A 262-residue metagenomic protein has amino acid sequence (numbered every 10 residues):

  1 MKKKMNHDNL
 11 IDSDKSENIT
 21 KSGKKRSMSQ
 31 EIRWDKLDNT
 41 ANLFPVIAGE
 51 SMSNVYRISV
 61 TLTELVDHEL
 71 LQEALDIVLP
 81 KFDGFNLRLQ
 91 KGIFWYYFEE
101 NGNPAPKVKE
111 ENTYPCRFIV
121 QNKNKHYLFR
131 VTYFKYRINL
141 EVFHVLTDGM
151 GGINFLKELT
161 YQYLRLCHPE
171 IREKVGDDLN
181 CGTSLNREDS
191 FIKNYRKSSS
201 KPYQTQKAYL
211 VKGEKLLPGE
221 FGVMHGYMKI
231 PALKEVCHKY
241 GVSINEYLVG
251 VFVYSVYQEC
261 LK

Functional and structural regions predicted by a protein language model:
K2-N186, K234-H238, S243-K262: Non-catalytic N-terminal regions of enzymes
D189-V242: Flexible, P/S/T/G-rich "lid" or insertion loops adjacent to the active sites of thioester-utilizing
